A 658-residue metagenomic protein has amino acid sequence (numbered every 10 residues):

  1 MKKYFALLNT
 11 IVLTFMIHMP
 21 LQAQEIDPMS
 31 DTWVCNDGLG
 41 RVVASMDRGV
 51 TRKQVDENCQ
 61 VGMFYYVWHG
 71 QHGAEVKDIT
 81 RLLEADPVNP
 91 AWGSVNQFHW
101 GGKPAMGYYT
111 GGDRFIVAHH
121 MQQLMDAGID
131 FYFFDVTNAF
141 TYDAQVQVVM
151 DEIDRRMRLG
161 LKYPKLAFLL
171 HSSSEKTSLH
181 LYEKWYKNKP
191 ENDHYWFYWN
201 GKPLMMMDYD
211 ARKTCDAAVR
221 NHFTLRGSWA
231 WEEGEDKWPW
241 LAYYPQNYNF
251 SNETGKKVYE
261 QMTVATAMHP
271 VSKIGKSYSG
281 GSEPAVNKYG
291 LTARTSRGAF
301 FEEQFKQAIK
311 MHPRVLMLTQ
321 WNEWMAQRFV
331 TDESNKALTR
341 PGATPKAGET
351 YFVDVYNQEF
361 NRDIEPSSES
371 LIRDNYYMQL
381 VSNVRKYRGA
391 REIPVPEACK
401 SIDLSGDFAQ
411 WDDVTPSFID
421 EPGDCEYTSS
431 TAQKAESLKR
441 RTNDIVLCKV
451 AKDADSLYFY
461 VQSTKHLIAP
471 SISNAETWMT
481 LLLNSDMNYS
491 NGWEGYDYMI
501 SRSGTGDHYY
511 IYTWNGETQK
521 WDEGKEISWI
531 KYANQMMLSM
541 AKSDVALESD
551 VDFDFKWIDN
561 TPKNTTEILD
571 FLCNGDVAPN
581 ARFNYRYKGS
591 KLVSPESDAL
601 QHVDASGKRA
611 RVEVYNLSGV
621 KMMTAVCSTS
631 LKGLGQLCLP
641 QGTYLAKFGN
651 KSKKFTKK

Functional and structural regions predicted by a protein language model:
Q24-G70, H194-W196, P203-L204, R212-R220 (+3 more regions): N-terminal module-boundary/linker segments of secreted carbohydrate-active enzymes
A44-V148, Q320, W324-E365: N-terminal carbohydrate-binding/catalytic regions of secreted carbohydrate-active enzymes
R48-V67, H72-G73, P203-M317, Q327: Aromatic-lined glycan-binding groove of carbohydrate-active enzymes
D56-G62, A127-Y132, L159-L166, E191-Y195 (+3 more regions): Loop/turn elements at helix/coil->beta-strand transitions in domains of secreted/extracellular proteins
R156, D332-F408: Aromatic-rich peripheral "rim/lid" segments of glycoside hydrolase catalytic domains that contact and position glycan
P394-S405, W478-G506, A533, K542-L592: Acidic/polar low-complexity flexible segments
G406, D455-K465, M536-K542: Short, well-ordered beta-strand segments enriched in hydrophobic/aromatic residues
K591-K658: C-terminal outer-membrane/trafficking sorting elements
